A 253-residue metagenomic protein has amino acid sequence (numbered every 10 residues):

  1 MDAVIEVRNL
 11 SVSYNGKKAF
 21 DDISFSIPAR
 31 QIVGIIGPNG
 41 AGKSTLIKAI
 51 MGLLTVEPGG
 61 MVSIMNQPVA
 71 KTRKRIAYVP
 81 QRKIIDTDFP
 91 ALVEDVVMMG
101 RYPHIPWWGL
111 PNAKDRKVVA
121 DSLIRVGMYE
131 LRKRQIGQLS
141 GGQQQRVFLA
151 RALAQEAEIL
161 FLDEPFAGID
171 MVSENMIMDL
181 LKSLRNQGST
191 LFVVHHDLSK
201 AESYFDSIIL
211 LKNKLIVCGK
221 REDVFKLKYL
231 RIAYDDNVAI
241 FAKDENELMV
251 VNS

Functional and structural regions predicted by a protein language model:
I5, A19-D22: Conserved structural motif at the start of ABC-family nucleotide-binding domains
G59-T72: Conserved ABC transporter NBD signature motif
P68, I209, N213-D223: Conserved switch/coupling elements of ABC/ABC-like ATPase nucleotide-binding domains
A113-L131: Conserved ABC ATPase "signature" region
Q135-L139, Q143: Conserved ABC ATPase signature
L160-D163: Catalytic Walker B motif of ABC-type/P-loop ATPase nucleotide-binding domains
E222, K226-K228, I232-S253: ABC ATPase nucleotide-binding domains
